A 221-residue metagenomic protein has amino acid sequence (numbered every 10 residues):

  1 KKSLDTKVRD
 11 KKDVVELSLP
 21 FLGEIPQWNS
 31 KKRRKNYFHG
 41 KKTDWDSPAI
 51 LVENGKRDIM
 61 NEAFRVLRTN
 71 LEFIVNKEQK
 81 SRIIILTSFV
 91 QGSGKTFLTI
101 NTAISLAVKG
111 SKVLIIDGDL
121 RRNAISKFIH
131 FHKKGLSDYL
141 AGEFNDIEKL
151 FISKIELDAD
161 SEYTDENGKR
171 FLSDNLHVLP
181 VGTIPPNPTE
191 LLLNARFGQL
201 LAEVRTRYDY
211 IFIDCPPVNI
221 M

Functional and structural regions predicted by a protein language model:
K1-K112, G118-S126, H130-G135, A141-N145 (+1 more regions): Short boundary/hinge segments that flank catalytic cores
K42-S47, N175-T183: Short, basic/glycine-rich phosphate-binding loops at helix/coil junctions that contact nucleotide phosphates
L71, S161-L172, V181-I220: Phosphate-binding/switch loop-helix module in NTP-utilizing enzymes
I83-I85, L114, L176-V178, Y210-F212: Residue-level preference for the first positions of well-ordered beta-strands
T87, I116-R121, V181-G182, I213-P216: Generic beta-strand/beta-sheet core signal
I147-I152, L200: A conserved short beta-strand within the histidine kinase catalytic ATPase domain
S153-L157, I220: A short, acidic, amphipathic alpha-helical segment used as a generic capping/interface helix at domain edges
